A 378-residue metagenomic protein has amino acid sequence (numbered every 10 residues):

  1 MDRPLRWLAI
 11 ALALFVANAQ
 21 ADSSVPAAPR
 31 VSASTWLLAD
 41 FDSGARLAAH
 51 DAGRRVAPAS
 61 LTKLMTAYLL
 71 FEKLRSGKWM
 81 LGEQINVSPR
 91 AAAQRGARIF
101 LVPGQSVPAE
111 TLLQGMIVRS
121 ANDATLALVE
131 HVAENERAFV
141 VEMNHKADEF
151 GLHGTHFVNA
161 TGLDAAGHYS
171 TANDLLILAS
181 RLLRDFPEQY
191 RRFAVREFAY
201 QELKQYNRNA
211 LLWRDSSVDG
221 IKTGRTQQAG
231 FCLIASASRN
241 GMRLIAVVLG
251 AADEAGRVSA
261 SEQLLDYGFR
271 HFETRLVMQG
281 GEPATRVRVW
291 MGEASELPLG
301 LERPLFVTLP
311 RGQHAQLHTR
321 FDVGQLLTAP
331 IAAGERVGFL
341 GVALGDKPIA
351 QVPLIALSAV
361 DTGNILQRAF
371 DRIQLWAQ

Functional and structural regions predicted by a protein language model:
M1-R6: Positively charged n-region of N-terminal signal peptides that target proteins for export
W7-V16: Bacterial N-terminal signal peptides
A11, L64-A67, Q263: A general marker of short, structured functional hotspots
A11, P26-A28, A48, R75-G77 (+4 more regions): Generic marker of residues within folded, mature protein domains
A19-F186, E197-Q201: Active-site-adjacent loops and short helices of periplasmic peptidoglycan-processing enzymes
H153-H156, D164-Q378: Domain-terminus/edge residues, biased toward the C-terminal soluble/receptor-binding domains of extracytoplasmic
